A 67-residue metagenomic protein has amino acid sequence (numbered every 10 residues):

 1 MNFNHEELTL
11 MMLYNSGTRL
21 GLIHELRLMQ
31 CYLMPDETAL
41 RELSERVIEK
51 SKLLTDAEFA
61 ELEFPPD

Functional and structural regions predicted by a protein language model:
M1-E25: N-terminal acidic leader/helix
R27, C31, D36-D67: Low-complexity intrinsically disordered segments
